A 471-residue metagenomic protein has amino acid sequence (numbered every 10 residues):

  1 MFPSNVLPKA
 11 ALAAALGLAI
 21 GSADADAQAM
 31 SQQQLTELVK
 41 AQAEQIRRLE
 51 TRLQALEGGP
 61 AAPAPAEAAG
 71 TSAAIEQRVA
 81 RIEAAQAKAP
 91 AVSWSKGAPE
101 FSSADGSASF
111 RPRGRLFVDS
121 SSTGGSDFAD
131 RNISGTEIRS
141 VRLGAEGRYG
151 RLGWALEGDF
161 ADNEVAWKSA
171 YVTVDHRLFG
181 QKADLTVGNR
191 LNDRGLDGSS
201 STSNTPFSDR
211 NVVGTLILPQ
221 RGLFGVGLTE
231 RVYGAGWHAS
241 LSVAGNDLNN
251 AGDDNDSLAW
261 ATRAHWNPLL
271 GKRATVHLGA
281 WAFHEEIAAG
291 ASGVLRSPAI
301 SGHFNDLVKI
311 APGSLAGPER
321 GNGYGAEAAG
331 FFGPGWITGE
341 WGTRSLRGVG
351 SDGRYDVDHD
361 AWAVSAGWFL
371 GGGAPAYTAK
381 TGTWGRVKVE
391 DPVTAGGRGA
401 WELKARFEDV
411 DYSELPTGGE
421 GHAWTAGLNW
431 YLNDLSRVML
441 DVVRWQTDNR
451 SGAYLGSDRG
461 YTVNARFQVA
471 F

Functional and structural regions predicted by a protein language model:
M1-D24: Gram-negative bacterial Sec-dependent N-terminal signal peptides
F2, M30, A129, V174 (+1 more regions): Outer-membrane beta-barrel pore domains
A25-R115, L370, A374-K388: N-terminal periplasmic/intermembrane-space "pro-region" immediately following the signal or transit peptide
M30-S31, A43-Q54, E76-E83, R115 (+9 more regions): A general secondary-structure boundary signal
T36-V39, L156, D352-G353: Second-shell loop/turn segments in exported
A43, R48-L56, R78-R81, E137 (+9 more regions): Secondary-structure boundary/capping motif
E50, E57, E83, E157 (+5 more regions): Acidic-residue sensor for enzyme active/binding pockets
W94-A288, H359, A363-A395, E402-R406 (+1 more regions): Outer membrane beta-barrel
